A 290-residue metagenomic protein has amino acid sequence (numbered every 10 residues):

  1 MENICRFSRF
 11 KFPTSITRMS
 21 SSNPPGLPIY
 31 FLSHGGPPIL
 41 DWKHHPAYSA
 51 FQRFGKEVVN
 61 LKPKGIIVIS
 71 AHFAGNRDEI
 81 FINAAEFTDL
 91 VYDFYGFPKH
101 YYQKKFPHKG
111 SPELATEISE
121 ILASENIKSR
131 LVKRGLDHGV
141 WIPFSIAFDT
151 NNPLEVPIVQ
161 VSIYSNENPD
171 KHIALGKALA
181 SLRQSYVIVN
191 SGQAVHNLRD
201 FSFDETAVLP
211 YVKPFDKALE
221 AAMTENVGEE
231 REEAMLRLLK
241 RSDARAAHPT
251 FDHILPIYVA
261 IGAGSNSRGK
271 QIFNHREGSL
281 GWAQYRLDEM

Functional and structural regions predicted by a protein language model:
C5-F7, F12-S129: A short aromatic-anchored loop/beta-hairpin motif
P28-L32, G65-S70, V161, L182-A194 (+1 more regions): Beta-strand elements within well-structured catalytic alpha/beta cores of enzymes that handle phosphate/sulfate esters
Y30-F31, D93-P98, N152-V159, L236: Short, basic/glycine-rich phosphate-binding loops at helix/coil junctions that contact nucleotide phosphates
P38-L40, A74-I80, V140, V195-F203 (+1 more regions): Short catalytic/ligand-binding loop motif for oxyanion handling, primarily in non-cytosolic enzymes, centered on
A47-E57, K171-Q184: Long, well-ordered alpha-helical scaffolding segments within enzyme catalytic domains, especially pronounced
Y101-K109, L131, S162-P169, A244: Flexible, glycine/proline-enriched loop segments at strand-loop-helix junctions that form or flank small-ligand binding
L114-K171: Internal, conserved structured core segments that host functional sites
E120, S124, V156, S165-E167 (+3 more regions): Surface-exposed, charge/polar-rich loops and edge strands
